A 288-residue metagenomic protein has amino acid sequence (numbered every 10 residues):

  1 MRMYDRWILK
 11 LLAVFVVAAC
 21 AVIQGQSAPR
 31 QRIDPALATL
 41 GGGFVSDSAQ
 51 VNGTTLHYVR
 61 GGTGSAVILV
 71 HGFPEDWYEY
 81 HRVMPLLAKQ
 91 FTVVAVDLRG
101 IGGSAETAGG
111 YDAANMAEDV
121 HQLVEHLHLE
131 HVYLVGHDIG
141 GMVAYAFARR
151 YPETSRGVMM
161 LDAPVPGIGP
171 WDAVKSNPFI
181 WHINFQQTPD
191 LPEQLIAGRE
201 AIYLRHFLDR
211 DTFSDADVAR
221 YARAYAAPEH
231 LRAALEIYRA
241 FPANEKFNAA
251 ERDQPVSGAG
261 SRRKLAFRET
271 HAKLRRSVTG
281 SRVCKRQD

Functional and structural regions predicted by a protein language model:
R2-L12: Bacterial N-terminal signal peptides that target proteins for export
K10-A21: Bacterial N-terminal signal peptides
A28-S48, G53-L56, G61-A66, V94 (+2 more regions): Flexible "cap/lid" subdomain of the alpha/beta-hydrolase fold that forms the substrate-access gate
L69-G72, A95: Structural cue for short, hydrophobic secondary-structure segments
P74-R82, V93: Serine-hydrolase catalytic-loop signature spanning alpha/beta hydrolases and amidase-signature enzymes
R82-F91, H126: A short, Lys/Arg-enriched amphipathic alpha-helix followed by its capping loop at the start of a domain
